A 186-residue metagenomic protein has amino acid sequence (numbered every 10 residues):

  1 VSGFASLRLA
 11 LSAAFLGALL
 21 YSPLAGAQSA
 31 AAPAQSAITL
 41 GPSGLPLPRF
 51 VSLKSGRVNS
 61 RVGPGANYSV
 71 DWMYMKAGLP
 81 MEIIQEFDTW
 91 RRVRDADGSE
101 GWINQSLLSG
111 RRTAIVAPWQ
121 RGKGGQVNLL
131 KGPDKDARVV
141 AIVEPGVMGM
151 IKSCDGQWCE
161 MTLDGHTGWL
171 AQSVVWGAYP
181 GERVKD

Functional and structural regions predicted by a protein language model:
V1-A13: Bacterial N-terminal signal peptides that target proteins for export
Q28-V62, M73-A77, I84-F87, R94-A96 (+5 more regions): SH3-family beta-barrel domains
